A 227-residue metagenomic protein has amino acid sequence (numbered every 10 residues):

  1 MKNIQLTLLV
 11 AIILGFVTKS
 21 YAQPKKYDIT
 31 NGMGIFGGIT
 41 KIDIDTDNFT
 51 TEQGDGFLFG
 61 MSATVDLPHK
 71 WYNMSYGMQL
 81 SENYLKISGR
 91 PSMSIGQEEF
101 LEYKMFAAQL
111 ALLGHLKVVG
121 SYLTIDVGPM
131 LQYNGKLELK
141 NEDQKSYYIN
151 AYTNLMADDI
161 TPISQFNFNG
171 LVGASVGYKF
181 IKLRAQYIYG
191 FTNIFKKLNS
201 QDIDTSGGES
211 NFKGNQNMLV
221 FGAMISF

Functional and structural regions predicted by a protein language model:
M1-I29: Cleavable N-terminal export/targeting peptides
Y21-D66, S226: Short glycine/proline- and aromatic-enriched beta-strand/turn motifs that initiate or cap beta-hairpins
P24, G114-L116, T161: Short helix-to-loop capping/linker segments positioned immediately adjacent to catalytic or ligand/cofactor-binding
Y27-M33, K70-M74, S121-L123, K179-I181 (+1 more regions): Outer-envelope beta-barrel architecture signal
I35-I39, F59-V65, M78-L80, L110-L116 (+4 more regions): Residues on the lipid-exposed face of transmembrane beta-strands in outer-membrane beta-barrel proteins
K41-G54, N83-F106, Y133-L171, F191-V220: Extracellular/periplasm-exposed beta-strand and loop segments of Gram-negative cell-envelope proteins, dominated by
G54-L58, W71-N73, Y103-Q109, G120-T124: Short connector loops at helix/strand junctions that flank enzyme active sites, especially segments positioning acidic
H69-L85: Early exported N-terminus immediately downstream of N-terminal targeting peptides
